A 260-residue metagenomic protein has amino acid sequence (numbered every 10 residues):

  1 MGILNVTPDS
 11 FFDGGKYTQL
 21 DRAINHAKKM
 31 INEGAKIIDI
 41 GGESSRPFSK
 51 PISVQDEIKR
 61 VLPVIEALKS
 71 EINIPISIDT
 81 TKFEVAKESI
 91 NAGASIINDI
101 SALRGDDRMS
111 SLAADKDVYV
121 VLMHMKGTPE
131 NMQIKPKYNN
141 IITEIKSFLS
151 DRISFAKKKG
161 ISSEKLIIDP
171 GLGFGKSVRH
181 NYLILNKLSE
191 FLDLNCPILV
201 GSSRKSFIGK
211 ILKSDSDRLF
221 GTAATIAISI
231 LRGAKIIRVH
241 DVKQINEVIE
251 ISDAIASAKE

Functional and structural regions predicted by a protein language model:
M1: Glycine-rich phosphate/adenosyl-contacting loop at the front of the ribokinase-like
F12-D13, Y17-D21, N25-H26, S45-A67 (+5 more regions): Active-site-adjacent loop and "lid" segments of alpha/beta metabolic enzymes
N25-G41, R232: Catalytic domains of carbohydrate-active enzymes, especially glycoside hydrolases
K28-A35, R152-K165: Phosphate/pyrophosphate-binding loops at sites that engage ATP/ADP/AMP, CoA/4′-phosphopantetheine, polyphosphate
G171: Conserved Motif II region of HX4D acyltransferases
